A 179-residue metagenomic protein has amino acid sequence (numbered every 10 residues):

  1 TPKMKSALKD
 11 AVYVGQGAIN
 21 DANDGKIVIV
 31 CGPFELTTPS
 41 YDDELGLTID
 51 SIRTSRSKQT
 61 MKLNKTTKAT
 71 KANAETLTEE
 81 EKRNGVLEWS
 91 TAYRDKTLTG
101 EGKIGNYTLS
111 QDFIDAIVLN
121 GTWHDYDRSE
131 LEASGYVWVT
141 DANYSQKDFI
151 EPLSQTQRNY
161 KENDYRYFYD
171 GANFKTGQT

Functional and structural regions predicted by a protein language model:
T1-G17: Alpha-helical transmembrane signal-anchor/signal-peptide segments
P2, S6, K26, D50-T179: Charged, low-complexity helical/coil segments in non-catalytic cytosolic or luminal regions
G17-V28, G46-I49: Short, solvent-exposed beta-strand/turn "edge" segments of beta-rich domains on protein surfaces
V28-L36: OB-fold and OB-like beta-barrel modules that bind single-stranded nucleic acids
T38-P39, D148: A short local loop/turn or secondary-structure capping micro-motif enriched for an aromatic residue
Y41-D43: Solvent-exposed, non-transmembrane alpha-helical starts
